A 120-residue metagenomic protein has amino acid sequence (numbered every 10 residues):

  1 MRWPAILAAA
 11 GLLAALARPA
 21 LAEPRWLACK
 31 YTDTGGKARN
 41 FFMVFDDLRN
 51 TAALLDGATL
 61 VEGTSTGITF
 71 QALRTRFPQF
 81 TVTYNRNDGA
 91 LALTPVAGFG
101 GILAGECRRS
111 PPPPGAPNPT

Functional and structural regions predicted by a protein language model:
M1-L7: Bacterial N-terminal signal peptides that target proteins for export
A8-A15: Bacterial N-terminal signal peptides
A17-P19: N-terminal signal peptide c-region/cleavage motif recognized by signal peptidases
P24-T51, R76-N87: Short, solvent-exposed loop/hinge segments that bridge or flank secondary-structure elements
D47-V61: Terminal beta-strand-rich extracellular "head" domains that mediate receptor/glycan or other ligand binding
E62-R76: Ser/Thr- and Asn-enriched, surface-exposed coil loops between beta-strands
T81-Y84, A90-A104: Short, exposed beta-strand-loop hairpins at the edges of beta-sheets in extracellular/periplasmic proteins
G98-T120: Edge beta-strand at a domain terminus
